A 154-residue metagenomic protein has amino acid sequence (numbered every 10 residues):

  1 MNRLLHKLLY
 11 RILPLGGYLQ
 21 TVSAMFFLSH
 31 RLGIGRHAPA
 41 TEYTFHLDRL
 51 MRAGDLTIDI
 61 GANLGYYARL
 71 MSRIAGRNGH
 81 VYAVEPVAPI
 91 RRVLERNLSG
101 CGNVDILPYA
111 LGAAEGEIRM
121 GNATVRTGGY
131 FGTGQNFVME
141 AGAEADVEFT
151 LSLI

Functional and structural regions predicted by a protein language model:
N2-L9: N-terminal auxiliary segments of SAM/dcSAM-dependent transferases
L9-L13, M51, D55, L98 (+1 more regions): Generic secondary-structure transition motif, activating predominantly at the C-termini of alpha-helices
Y10, Y18-H37, G102, L107 (+1 more regions): Glycine-rich adenosyl-binding loop in Rossmann-like folds that engage adenosine-containing cofactors
P14-Y18, G76: Glycine-centered helix-coil hinge/cap
E42-A114: SAM cofactor-binding core of SAM-dependent methyltransferases, primarily the Rossmann-like beta-alpha-beta module
